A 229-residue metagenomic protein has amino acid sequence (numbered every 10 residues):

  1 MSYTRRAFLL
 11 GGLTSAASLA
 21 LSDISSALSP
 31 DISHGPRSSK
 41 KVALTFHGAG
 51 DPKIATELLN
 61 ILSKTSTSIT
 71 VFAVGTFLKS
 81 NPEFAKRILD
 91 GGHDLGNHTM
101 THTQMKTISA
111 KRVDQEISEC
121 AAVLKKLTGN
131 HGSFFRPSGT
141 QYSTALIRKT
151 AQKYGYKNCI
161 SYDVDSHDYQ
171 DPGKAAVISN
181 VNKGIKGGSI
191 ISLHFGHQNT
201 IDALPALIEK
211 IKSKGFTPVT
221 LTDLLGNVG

Functional and structural regions predicted by a protein language model:
M1-L19: N-terminal secretory signal peptides and thylakoid transit peptides that target proteins across membranes
Y3-T4, G35, S39, F134: Intrinsically disordered, low-complexity sequence elements enriched in Ser/Thr/Gly/Pro
T4, T45, T70, T99 (+3 more regions): Ser/Thr-centric signal marking residues that sit in or immediately flank functional binding/regulatory motifs
L9-L10, S33, S213: Intrinsically disordered, low-complexity segments enriched in small/polar residues
L13, S66, G92-H93, S189 (+1 more regions): Residue-level recognition of short, well-ordered coil/turn positions that link secondary-structure elements
L28-I108, R112-E116, V123, G226: Active-site beta->alpha N-cap acidic-glycine motif
E57, T103-T217, T222-G229: Catalytic domains of cell-wall/extracellular-matrix polysaccharide-remodeling enzymes, centered on de-N-acetylation
